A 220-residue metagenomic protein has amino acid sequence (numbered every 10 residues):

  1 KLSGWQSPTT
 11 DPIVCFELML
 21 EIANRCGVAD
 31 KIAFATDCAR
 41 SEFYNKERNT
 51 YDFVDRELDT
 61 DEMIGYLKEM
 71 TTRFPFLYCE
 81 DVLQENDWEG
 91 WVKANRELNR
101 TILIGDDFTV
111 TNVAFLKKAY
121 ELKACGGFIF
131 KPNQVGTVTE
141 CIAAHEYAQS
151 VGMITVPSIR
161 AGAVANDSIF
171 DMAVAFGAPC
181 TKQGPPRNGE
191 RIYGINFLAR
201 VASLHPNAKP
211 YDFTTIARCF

Functional and structural regions predicted by a protein language model:
S3-F220: Catalytic core of soluble alpha/beta enzymes
